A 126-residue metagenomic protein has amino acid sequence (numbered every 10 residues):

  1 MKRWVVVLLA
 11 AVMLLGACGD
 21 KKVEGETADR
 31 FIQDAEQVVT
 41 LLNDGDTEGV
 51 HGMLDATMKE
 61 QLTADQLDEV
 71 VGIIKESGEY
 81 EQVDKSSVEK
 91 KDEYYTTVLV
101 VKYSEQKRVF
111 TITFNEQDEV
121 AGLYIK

Functional and structural regions predicted by a protein language model:
M1-W4: Positively charged n-region of N-terminal signal peptides that target proteins for export
L14-A17: C-terminal motif of bacterial Sec signal peptides marking the signal peptidase cleavage site
G19-E26: Signal peptide cleavage region of secreted peptide precursors
T27-N43, M53: Short, aromatic-enriched amphipathic alpha-helices that serve as compact interaction elements
G49-E93: Short solvent-exposed beta->alpha transition segments
E89-K126: Exposed beta-sheet edge and beta->alpha loop/turn motif
